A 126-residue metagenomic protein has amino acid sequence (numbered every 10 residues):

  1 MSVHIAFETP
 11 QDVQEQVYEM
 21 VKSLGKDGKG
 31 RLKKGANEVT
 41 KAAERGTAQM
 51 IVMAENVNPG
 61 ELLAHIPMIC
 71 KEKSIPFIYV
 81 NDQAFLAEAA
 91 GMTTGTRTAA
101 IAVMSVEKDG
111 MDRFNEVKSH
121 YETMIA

Functional and structural regions predicted by a protein language model:
M1-T47, R97, V106-A126: Polybasic, low-complexity intrinsically disordered tails and interdomain linkers
L24, L32, L62-L63, L86: Generic detector of leucine side chains in alpha-helical contexts
G30, A43-L63, P67, S74-Y79: Extracellular/luminal Protease-associated
L63-A126: Short basic, glycine-rich beta-strand/loop surfaces that mediate nucleic-acid
